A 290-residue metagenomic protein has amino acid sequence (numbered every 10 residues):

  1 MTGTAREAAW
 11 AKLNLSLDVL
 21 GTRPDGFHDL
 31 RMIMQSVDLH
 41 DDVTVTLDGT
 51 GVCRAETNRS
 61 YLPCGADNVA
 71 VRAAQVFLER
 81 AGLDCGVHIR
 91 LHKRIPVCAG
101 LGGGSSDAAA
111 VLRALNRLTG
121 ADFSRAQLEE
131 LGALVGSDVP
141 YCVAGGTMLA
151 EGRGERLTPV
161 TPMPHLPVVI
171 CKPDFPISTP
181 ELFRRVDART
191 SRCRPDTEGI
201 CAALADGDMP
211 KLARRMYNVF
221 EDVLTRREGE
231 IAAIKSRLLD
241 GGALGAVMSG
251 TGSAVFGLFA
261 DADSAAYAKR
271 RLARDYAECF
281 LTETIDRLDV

Functional and structural regions predicted by a protein language model:
M1-A99, R117-A126, M163, K172-F175: ATP-binding N-lobe of GHMP and related small-molecule kinases
L15, V43-V45, A70, G104 (+5 more regions): Residue-level signal for inorganic ion chemistry
M32-M34, E129, V139, E155-T161: A generic local secondary-structure boundary/capping motif
G49-P63, V111, D206-M216: Short, basic/glycine-rich phosphate-binding loops at helix/coil junctions that contact nucleotide phosphates
G86, A108, L112-L149: Contiguous, small/hydrophobic- and glycine-enriched helical/loop subdomains that border and often "cap" functional
R90-T119, S137, L244-F259: Glycine/serine-rich anion-binding loops at beta->alpha junctions that coordinate negatively charged ligand groups
A144, L149-G245, A260-V290: Conserved, helical-rich catalytic subdomain that frames metal- and/or nucleotide-binding sites in enzyme alpha/beta
